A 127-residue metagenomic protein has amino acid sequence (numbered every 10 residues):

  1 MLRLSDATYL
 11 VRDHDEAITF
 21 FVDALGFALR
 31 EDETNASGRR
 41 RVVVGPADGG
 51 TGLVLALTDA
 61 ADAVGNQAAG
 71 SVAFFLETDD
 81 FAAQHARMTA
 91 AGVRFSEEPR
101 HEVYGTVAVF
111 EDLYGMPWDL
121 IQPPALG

Functional and structural regions predicted by a protein language model:
M1-D6, A28-E77, A83-L113, L120-G127: Vicinal oxygen chelate
Y9-R12, D79: Residues in soluble alpha-helical coiled-coils and helical-bundle/repeat scaffolds
V11-H14, A36: Conserved beta-strand-loop-alpha-helix junction that forms the acyl-donor binding cleft
A17-V22, M88, G115: Conserved active-site tyrosine of GNAT-family acetyltransferases
